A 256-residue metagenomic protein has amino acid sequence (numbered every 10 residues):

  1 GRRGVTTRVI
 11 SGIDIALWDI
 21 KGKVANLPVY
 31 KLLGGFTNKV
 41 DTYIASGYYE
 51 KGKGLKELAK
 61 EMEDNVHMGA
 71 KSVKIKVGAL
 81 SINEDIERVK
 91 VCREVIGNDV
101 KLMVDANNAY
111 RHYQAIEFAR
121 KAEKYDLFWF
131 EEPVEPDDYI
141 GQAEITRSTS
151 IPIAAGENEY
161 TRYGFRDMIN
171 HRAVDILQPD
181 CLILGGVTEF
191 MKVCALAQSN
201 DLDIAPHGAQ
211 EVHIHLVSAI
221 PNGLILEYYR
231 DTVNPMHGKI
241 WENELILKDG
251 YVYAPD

Functional and structural regions predicted by a protein language model:
G1-L102, N107-A109, Y113-K124, H237-D256: N-terminal capping/lid subdomain adjacent to the active-site entrance of alpha/beta enzymes
V9, D14-L17, E189, G208-V212: Catalytic-loop motifs flanking and including active-site residues across diverse enzymes
D19-K23, A195-Q198, H215-S218: Short glycine/serine- and small hydrophobic-enriched flexible loop segments
G34, G47, N158, A209 (+1 more regions): Residues that form or immediately flank small-molecule/cofactor binding pockets and catalytic motifs
I75-H207: Catalytic core of soluble alpha/beta enzymes
A205-D256: Flexible C-terminal active-site loop/helix
